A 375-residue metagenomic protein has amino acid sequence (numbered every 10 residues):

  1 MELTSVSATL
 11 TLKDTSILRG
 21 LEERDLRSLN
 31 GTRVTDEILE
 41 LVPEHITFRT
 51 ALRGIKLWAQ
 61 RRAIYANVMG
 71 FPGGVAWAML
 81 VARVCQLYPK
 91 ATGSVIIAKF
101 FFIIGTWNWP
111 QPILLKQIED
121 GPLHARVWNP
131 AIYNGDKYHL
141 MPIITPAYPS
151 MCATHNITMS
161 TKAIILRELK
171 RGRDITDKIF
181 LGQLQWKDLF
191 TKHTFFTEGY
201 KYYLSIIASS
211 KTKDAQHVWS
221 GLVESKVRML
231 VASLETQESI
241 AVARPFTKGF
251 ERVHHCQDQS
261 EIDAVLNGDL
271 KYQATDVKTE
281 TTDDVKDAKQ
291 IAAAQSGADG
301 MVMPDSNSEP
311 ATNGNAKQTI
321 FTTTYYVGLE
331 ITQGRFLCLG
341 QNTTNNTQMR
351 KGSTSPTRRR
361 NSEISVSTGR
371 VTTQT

Functional and structural regions predicted by a protein language model:
M1-T375: Non-catalytic helical "accessory" subdomain of NTase-fold nucleotidyltransferases
